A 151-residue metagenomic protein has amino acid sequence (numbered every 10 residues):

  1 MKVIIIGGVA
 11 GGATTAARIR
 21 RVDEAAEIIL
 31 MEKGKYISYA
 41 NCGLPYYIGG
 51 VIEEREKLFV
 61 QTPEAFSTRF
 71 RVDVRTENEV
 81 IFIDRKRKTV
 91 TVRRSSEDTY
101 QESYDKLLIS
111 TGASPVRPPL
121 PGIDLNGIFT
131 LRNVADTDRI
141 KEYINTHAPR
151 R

Functional and structural regions predicted by a protein language model:
M1-D73: Beta1-alpha1 glycine-rich phosphate/pyrophosphate-binding loop at the start of Rossmann-like nucleotide-binding domains
V3-I4, E64-R151: FAD-binding core/adjacent interface of flavoenzyme oxidoreductases
